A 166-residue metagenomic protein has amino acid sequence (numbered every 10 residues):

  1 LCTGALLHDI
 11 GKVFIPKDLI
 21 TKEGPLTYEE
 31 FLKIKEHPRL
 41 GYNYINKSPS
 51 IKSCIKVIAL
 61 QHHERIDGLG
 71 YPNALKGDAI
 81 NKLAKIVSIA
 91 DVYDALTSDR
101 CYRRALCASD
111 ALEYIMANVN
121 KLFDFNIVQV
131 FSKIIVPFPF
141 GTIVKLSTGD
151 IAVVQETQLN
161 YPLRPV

Functional and structural regions predicted by a protein language model:
L1-V166: Histidine- and acidic-residue-rich, metal-dependent catalytic cores
